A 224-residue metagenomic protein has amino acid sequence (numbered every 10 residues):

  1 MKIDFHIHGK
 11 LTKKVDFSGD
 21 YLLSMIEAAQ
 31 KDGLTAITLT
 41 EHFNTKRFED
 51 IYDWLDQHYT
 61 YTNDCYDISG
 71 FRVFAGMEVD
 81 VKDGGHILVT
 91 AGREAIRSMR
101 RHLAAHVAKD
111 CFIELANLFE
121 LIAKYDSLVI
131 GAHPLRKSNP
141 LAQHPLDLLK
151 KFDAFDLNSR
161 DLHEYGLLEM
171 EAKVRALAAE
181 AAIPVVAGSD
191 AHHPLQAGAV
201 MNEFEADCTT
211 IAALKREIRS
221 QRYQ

Functional and structural regions predicted by a protein language model:
M1-A28, G33, E49, L55 (+3 more regions): Charged catalytic cores and adjacent phosphate/nucleic-acid-binding surfaces used for phosphate/nucleic-acid chemistry
F5, T40, M77, A132 (+1 more regions): Active-site flanking residues adjacent to catalytic metal/cofactor-binding acidic residues
G9, A36-T40, N44: Ser/Thr-glycine-rich phosphate-binding loops at phosphate-binding pockets of nucleotides, nucleotide cofactors
D20-S24, H42-D83: Mid-domain alpha/beta scaffold segments of enzyme catalytic cores
T38-L39, I130-G131, D156: Conserved beta-strand positions in the central sheet of alpha/beta enzyme cores
F43, V79-D80, D110, P134-S138: Short beta->alpha connector loops
I87-D126: Binuclear metal-dependent hydrolase catalytic cores centered on His/Asp/Glu-rich metal-binding motifs
